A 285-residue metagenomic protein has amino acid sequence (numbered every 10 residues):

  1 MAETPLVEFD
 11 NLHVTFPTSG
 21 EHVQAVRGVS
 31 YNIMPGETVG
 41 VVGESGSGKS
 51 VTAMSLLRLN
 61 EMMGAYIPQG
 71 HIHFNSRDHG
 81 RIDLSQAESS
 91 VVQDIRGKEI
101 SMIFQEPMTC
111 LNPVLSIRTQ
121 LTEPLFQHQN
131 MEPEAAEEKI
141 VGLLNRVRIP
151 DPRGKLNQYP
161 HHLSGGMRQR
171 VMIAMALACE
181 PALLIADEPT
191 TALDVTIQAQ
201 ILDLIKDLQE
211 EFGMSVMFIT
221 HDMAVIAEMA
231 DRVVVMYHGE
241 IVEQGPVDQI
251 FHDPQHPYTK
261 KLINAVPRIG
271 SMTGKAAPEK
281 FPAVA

Functional and structural regions predicted by a protein language model:
E3-P5, H22, R81, P150-G154 (+1 more regions): Short catalytic/signature loops enriched in Gly
H73-R77, E134-G154, I263-N264: Conserved ABC ATPase "signature" region
D78-S101, T119, Q127, Q249-P254: ABC ATPase NBD coupling module
A178-A182: A short, proline-enriched helix->beta-strand linker immediately N-terminal to the Walker B motif in ABC-type P-loop
I226-E228: A short, surface-exposed alpha-helical micro-motif characterized by mixed small hydrophobic and charged/polar residues
R232, Q244: Short, glycine/charged-rich "phosphate-handling" switch motifs in NTP-dependent and phosphotransfer domains
